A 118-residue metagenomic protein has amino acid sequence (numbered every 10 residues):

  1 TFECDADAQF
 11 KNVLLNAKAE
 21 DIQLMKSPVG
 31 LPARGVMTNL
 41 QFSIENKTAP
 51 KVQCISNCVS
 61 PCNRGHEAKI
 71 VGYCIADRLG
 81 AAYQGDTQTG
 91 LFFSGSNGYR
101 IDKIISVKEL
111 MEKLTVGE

Functional and structural regions predicted by a protein language model:
T1-E118: Conserved active-site-proximal phosphate/metal-binding subdomains
